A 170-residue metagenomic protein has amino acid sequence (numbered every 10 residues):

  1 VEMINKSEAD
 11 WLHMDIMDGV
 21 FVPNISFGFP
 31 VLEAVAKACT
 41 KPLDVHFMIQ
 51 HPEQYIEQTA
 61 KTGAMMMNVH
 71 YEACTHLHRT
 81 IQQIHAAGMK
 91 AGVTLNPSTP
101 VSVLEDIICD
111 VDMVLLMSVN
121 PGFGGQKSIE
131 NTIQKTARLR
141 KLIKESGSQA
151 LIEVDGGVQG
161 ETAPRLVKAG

Functional and structural regions predicted by a protein language model:
V1, S7, V20-P52, I56 (+1 more regions): A short alpha/beta connector and helix-capping loop motif
V1-E2, T99: A short, well-ordered alpha-helical element
I4, D15, T59, V114 (+3 more regions): Conserved, mostly hydrophobic/aromatic
A9, A38, Q54-Y55, T62-L151: Conserved anion-binding
W11-H13, D44-M48, M66-H70: Short, conserved beta-strand segments within well-ordered enzyme catalytic domains that often line or immediately flank
M17-G19, M48-P52, E72, N96-S98 (+2 more regions): Active-site beta-loop-alpha junctions enriched in small/polar residues
Q149-G170: C-terminal alpha-helical cap/extension of soluble enzyme domains
